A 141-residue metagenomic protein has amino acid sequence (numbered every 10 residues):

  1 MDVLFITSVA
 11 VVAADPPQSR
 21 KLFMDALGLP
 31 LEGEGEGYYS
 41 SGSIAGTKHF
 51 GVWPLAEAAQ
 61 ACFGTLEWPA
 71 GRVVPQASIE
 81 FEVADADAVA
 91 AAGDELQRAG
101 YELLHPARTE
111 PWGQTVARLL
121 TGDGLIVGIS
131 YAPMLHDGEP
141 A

Functional and structural regions predicted by a protein language model:
M1-R20, G33, Q76-F81, S130-A141: N-terminal beta-strand motif that seeds the catalytic metal site of vicinal oxygen chelate
D2, S41-G42, G93-A141: Vicinal oxygen chelate
F5-A14, S40-I44, G64-E95, T115-L120: Vicinal oxygen chelate
T7, F50, L104-H105: A short, local hydrophobic-aromatic micro-motif
A10-A58: Core segments of cupin and vicinal oxygen chelate
R20-K21, A90, V127: Alpha-helical elements of the RecA-like P-loop NTPase motor core of helicases
L27-G33, A84, P106-T109: Short linear motifs in intrinsically disordered
A59-L66, H136-G138: A short, acidic/glycine-rich surface segment
